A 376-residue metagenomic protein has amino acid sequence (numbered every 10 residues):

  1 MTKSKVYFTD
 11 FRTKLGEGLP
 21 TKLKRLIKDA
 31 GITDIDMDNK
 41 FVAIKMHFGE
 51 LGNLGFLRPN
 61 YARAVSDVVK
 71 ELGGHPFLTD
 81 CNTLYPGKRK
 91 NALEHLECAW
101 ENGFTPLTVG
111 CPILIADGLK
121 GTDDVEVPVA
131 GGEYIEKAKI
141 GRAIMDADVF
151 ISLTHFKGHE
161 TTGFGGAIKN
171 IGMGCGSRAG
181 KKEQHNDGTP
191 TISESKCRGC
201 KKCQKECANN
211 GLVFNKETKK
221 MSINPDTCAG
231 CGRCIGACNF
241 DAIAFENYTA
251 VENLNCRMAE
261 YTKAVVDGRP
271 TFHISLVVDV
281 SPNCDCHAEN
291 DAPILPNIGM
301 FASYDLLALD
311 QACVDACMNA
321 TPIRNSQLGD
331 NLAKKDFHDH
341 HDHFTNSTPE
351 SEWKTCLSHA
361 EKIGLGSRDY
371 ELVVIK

Functional and structural regions predicted by a protein language model:
T2-N53, L57-Y61, V68, L72-D80 (+1 more regions): Extended, low-polarity segments enriched in aliphatic/aromatic residues
